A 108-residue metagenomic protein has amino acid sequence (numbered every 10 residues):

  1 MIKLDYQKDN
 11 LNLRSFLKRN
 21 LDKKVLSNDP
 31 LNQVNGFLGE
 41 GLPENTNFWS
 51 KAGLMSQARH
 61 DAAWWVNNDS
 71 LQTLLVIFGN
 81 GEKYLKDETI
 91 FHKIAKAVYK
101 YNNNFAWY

Functional and structural regions predicted by a protein language model:
M1-Y108: Penicillin-recognizing serine hydrolase domain
